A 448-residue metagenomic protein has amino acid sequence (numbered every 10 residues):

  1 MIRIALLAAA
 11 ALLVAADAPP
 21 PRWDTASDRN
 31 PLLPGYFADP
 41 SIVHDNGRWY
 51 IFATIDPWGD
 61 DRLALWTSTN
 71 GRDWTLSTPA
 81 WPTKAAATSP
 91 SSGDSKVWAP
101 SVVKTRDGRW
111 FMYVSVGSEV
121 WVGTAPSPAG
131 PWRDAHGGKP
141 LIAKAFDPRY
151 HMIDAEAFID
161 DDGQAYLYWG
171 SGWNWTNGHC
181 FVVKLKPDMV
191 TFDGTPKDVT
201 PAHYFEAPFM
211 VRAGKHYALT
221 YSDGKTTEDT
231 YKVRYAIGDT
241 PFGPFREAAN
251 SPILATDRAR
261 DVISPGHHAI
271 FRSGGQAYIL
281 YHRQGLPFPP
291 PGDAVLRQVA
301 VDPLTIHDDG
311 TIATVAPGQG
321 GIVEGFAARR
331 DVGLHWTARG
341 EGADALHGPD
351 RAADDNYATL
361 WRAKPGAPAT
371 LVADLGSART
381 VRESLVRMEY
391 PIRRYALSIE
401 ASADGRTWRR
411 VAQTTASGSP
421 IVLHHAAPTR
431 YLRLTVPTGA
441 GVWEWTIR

Functional and structural regions predicted by a protein language model:
M1-L7: Sec-dependent signal peptide recognition, specifically the positively charged N-region followed immediately by
A8-P19: Bacterial Sec-dependent signal peptides at the C-terminal "C-region" and cleavage site
D17-D154, F158-H203, R212-R260, G275-Q276 (+2 more regions): Beta-rich carbohydrate-recognition and catalytic domains
I55, V114-V116, L375-S377, R387-Y390 (+2 more regions): Non-cytosolic beta-sheet module surface loops
V211, L371-T380, H424-P428: Extracellular and analogous surface-interaction loops
L304, S384, W445-I447: Extracellular beta-strand elements of beta-rich domains used for carbohydrate recognition/degradation or cell-matrix
G321-A378, R387-R393, Q413, T446: Disordered, acidic Ser/Thr/Pro-rich linker "stalks" and the adjacent N-terminal cap of the next globular domain
Y390-R448: Trp- and acidic/polar-enriched beta-sheet ligand-binding modules for extracellular glycan and matrix recognition
